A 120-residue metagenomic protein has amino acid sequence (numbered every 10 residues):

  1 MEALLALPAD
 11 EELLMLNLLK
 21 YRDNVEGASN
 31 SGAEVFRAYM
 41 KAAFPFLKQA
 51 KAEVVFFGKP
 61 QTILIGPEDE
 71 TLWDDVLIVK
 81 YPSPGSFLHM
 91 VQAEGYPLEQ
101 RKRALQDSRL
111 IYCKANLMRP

Functional and structural regions predicted by a protein language model:
M1-V76, P82, S86, K114-P120: Short S/T/G/P-rich N-terminal loop/turn motif that feeds into the first structured element of a domain
F44, L98-R101: Short amphipathic alpha-helical segments and helix-helix/interface helices
K80-Y81, M90, A104: Conserved catalytic core of Hanks-type protein kinase domains
H89-Y96: Short amphipathic alpha-helices in soluble, non-transmembrane regions that often serve as interface/regulatory elements
Q100-P120: Charge-dense polyanion-binding interfaces
